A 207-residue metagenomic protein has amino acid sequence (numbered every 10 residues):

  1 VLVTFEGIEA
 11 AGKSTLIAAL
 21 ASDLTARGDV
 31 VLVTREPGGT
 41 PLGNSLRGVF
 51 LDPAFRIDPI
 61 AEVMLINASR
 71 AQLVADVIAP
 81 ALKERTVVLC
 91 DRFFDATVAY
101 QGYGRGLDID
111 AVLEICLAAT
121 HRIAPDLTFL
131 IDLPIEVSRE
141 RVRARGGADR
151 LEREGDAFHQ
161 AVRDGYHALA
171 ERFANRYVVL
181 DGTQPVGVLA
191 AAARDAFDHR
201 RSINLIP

Functional and structural regions predicted by a protein language model:
L2: Walker A (P-loop) ATP-phosphate-binding motif of ABC ATPase nucleotide-binding domains
F5: Hydrophobic anchor at the beta1->P-loop junction of P-loop NTPases
A10: Walker A (P-loop) phosphate-binding loop of P-loop NTPases
K13: Conserved lysine of the Walker
L16: Hydrophobic positions on the alpha1 helix immediately C-terminal to the Walker A/P-loop
A19-A21, E136-P207: NTP-dependent small-molecule kinase module
D29-T120, A192: ATP-dependent small-molecule kinase phosphotransfer cores that center on conserved nucleotide phosphate-binding segments
V98-D164: A glycine- and Lys/Arg-enriched "phosphate-lid" helix/loop adjacent to the NTP-binding pocket of small-molecule kinases
